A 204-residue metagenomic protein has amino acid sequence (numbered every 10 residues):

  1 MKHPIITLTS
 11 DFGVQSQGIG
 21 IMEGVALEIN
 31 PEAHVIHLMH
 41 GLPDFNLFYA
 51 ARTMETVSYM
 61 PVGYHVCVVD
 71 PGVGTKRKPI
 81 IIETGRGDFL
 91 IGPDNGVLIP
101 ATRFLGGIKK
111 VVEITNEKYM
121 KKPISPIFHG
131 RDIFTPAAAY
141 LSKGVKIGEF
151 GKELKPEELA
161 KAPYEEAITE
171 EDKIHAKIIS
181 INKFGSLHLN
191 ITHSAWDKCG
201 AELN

Functional and structural regions predicted by a protein language model:
M1-P4, T169-E171: Extreme N-terminus of proteins, especially the signal/transit-peptide cleavage junction and the first residues
P4, Q17, I29-H34, P43-Y49 (+3 more regions): Active-site histidine-anchored catalytic micro-motif
T7-V14, I19: N-terminal signal-anchor module of multipass membrane proteins
V14, V73, G185: Short, glycine/acidic-enriched loop or turn micro-motifs at the edges of active sites
G18-A26, N182: Short, solvent-exposed amphipathic alpha-helices that sit in or adjacent to ligand/effector-binding or catalytic
H37-M39: Residue-level recognition of beta-strand->loop/alpha-helix junctions
S58-P61, C199-N204: Short, intrinsically disordered, charge-balanced linker/junction segments flanking boundaries in proteins
K121-I191, A195, G200: Anionic-ligand-binding alpha/beta catalytic cores of soluble enzymes and soluble regulatory domains that recognize
